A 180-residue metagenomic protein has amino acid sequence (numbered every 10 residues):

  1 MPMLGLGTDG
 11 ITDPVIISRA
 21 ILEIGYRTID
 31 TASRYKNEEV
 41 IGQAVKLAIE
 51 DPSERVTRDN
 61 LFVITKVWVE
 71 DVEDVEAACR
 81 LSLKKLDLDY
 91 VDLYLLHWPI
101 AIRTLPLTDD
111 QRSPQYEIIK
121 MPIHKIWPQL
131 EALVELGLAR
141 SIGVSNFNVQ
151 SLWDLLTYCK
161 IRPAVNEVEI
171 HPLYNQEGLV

Functional and structural regions predicted by a protein language model:
M1-L61, E76, Q129: N-terminal binding-site loop/beta-alpha segment at the start of enzyme catalytic domains that lines or forms
L6, I29, I41, V63 (+6 more regions): Conserved, mostly hydrophobic/aromatic
G10-E23, D71-D87, K125, N148-W153 (+1 more regions): Short, acidic/polar
L47-D59, L86-L88, E135-L138, C159-R162: Short helix-capping segments at alpha-helix termini
R55-D71, L93-P99, E169-I170: A short, structured active-site edge motif that brings together acidic residues
V72-I118: Active-site gating/metal-coordination segments in enzymes
I100-V180: Beta/alpha (TIM)-barrel catalytic core signal, keyed to glycine-rich beta->alpha loops juxtaposed to Asp/Glu that bind
